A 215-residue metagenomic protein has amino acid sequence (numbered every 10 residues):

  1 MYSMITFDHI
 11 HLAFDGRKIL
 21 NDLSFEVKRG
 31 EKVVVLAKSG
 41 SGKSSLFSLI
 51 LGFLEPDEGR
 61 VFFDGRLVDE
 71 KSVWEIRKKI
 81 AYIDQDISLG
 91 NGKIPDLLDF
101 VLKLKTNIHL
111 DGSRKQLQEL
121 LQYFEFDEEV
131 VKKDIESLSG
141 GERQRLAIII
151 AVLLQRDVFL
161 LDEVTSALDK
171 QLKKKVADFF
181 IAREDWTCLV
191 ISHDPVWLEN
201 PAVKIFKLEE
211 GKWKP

Functional and structural regions predicted by a protein language model:
I5-F7, L20-D22: Conserved structural motif at the start of ABC-family nucleotide-binding domains
L51: Helix-to-loop junction immediately C-terminal to a conserved catalytic motif
G59-V68, I76: Conserved ABC transporter NBD signature motif
G92-H109: Q-loop/switch helix immediately C-terminal to the Walker
D134, E163-V164: Walker B catalytic motif
D134-L138, E142: Conserved ABC ATPase signature
I148: Hydrophobic anchor residue at the start of the ABC signature
V152-L153: ABC ATPase C-loop
